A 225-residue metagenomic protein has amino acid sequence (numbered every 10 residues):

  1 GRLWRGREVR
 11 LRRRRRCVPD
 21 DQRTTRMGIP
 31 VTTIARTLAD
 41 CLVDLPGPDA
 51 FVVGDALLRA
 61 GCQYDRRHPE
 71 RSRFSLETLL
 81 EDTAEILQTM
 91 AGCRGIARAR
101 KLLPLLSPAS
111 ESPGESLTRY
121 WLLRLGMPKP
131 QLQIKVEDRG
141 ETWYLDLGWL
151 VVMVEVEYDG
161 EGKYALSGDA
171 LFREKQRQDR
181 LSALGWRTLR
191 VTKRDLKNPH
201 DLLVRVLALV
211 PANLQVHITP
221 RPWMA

Functional and structural regions predicted by a protein language model:
G1-P108, G114-Y120, L125-K129: Phosphate-handling catalytic interfaces
Y64-H68, A109, G148-W149, S182 (+1 more regions): Alpha-helix boundary/capping detector
T118-Y120, L125-Q133, W143-G148, V152-E155: Conserved active-site beta-strand-loop modules that form the wall/rim of enzyme catalytic pockets and either contain
K135-W143, L150-A225: Basic, glycine-rich
